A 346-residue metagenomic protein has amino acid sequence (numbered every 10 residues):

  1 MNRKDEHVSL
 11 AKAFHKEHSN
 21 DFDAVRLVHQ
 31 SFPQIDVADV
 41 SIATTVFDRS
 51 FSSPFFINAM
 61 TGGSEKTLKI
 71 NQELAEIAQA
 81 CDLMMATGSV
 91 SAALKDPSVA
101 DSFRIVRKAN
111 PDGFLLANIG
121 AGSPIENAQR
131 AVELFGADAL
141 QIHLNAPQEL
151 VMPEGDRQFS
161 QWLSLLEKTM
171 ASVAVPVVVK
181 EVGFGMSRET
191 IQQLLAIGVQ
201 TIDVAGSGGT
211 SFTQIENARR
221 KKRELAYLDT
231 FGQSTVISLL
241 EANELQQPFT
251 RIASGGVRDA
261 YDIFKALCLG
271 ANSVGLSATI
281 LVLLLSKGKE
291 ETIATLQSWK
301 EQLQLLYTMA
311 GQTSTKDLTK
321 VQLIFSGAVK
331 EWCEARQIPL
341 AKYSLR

Functional and structural regions predicted by a protein language model:
M1-F47, F51, G327-K330, E334-L345: An N-cap/entry alpha-helix motif that binds or orients negatively charged groups
V46-A92: Active-site cofactor/substrate anionic-group-binding motifs, chiefly glycine- and Lys/Arg-rich phosphate-binding loops
F55-N58, L83-G88, L115-I119, D138 (+5 more regions): Hydrophobic faces of well-ordered beta-strands that scaffold small-molecule active sites in alpha/beta enzyme cores
T67-A75, S123-E133, M186-E189, D259-I263: Short, acidic/polar
D82-I119: A gly/proline- and charged-residue-enriched helix-loop-helix capping module
I125-G185, T190: Metal-dependent enolase-superfamily TIM-barrel catalytic cores that perform enediolate-based chemistry
Q161-S286: Glycine-rich phosphate/ribose-binding loops and adjacent secondary-structure elements that form binding surfaces
D262-F264, C268-D317: Shared catalytic-loop signature of beta/alpha-barrel
